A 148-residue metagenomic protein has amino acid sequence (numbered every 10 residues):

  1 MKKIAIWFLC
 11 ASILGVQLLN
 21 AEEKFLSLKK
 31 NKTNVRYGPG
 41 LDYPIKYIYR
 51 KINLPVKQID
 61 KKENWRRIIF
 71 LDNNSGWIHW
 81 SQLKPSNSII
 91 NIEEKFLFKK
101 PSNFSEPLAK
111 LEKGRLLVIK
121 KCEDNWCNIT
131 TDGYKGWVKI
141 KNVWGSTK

Functional and structural regions predicted by a protein language model:
M1-I4: Positively charged n-region of N-terminal signal peptides that target proteins for export
W7-G15: Bacterial N-terminal signal peptides
L19-Y37, Y47-I52, I59-K100, F104-G133 (+1 more regions): SH3-family beta-barrel domains
